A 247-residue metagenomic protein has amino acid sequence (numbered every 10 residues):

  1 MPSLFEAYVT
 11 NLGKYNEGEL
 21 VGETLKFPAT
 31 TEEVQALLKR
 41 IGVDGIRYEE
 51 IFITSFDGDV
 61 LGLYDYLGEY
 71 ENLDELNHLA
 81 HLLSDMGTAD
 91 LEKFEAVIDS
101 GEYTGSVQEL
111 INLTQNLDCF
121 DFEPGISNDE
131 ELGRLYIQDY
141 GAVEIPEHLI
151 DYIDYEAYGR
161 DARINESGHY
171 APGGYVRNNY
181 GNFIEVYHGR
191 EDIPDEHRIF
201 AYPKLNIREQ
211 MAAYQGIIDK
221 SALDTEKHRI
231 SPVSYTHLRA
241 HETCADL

Functional and structural regions predicted by a protein language model:
P2-R47, G216-D219: N-terminal ordered "arm"
T10-N16, S55-G58, V176-N179: Short, flexible beta-strand-to-coil junctions
V34-D99: Structured domain cores in non-transmembrane regions
E71-H78, L83-E131, Y136: Mature extracellular/secreted ectodomains of secretory-pathway proteins
G133-D219: Acidic, proline/glycine-rich low-complexity IDRs
I207, D219-Y235: Structured alpha/beta or helical-core interaction and ligand-binding surfaces enriched in interleaved
T236-T243: Conserved small/polar residues in nucleotide/adenosyl-binding loops
